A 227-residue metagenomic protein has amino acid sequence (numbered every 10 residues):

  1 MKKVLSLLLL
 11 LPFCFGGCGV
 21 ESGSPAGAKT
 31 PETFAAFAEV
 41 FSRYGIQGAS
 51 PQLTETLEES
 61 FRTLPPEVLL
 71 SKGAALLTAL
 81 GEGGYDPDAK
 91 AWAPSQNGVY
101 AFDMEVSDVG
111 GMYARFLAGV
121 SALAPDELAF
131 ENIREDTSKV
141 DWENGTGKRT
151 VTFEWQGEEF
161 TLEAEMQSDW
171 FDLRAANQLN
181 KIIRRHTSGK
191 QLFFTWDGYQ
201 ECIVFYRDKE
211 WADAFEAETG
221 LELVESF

Functional and structural regions predicted by a protein language model:
V4-F13: Sec-dependent N-terminal signal peptides
F15-G17: C-terminal motif of bacterial Sec signal peptides marking the signal peptidase cleavage site
G19-F227: Contiguous interface-forming segments/domains that mediate binding rather than catalysis
